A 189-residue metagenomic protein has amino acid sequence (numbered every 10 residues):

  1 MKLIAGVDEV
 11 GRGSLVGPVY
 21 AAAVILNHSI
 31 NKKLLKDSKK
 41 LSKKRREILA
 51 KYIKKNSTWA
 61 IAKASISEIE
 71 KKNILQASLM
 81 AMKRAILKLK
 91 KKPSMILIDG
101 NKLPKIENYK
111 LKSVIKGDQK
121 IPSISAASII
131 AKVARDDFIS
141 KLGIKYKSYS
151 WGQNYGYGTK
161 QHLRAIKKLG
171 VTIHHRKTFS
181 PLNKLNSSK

Functional and structural regions predicted by a protein language model:
M1-K189: RNase H-like, Mg2+-dependent phosphodiesterase core, and more generally RNA phosphate-backbone-engaging helix-loop
